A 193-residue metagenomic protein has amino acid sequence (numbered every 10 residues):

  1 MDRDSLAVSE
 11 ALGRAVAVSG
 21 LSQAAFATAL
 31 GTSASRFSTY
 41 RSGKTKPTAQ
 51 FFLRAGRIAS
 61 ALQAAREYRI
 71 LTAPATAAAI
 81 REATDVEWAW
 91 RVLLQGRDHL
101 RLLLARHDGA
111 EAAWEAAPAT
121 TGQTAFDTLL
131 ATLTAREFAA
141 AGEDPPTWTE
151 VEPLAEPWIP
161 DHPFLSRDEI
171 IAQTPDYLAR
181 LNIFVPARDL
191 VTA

Functional and structural regions predicted by a protein language model:
M1-V18: A short, Lys/Arg-rich alpha-helix, primarily the initiator
G13, A24, S35: Residues within the helices of the helix-turn-helix
R14-A17, T28, T39: Alpha-helical residues within the helix-turn-helix
L30-K46: Recognition helix of helix-turn-helix/homeodomain-like DNA-binding domains that insert into the DNA major groove
T48-R66: DNA major-groove recognition helix of helix-turn-helix/homeodomain DNA-binding modules
A64-A135: Helix-turn-helix/homeodomain-like alpha-helical modules used for DNA recognition and transcription-factor dimerization
A116-A193: Charged, low-complexity intrinsically disordered regulatory/assembly segments
